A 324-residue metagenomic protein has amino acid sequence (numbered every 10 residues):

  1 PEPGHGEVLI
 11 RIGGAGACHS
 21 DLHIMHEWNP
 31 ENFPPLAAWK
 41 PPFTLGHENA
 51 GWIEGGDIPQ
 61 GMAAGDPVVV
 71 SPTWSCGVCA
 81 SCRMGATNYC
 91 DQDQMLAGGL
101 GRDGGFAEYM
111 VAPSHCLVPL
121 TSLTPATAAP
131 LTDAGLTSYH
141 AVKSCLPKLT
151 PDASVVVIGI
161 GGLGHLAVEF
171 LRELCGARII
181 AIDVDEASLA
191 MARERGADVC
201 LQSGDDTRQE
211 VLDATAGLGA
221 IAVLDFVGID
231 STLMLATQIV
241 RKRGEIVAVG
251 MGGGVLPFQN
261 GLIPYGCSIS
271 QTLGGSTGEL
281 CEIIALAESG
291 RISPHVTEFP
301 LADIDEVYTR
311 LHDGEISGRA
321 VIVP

Functional and structural regions predicted by a protein language model:
P1-A15, P30-A80, T121-L123: Glycine-rich beta-strand-centered segment in the early N-terminal region that forms part of a ligand/cofactor-binding
G14, S71, L224-F226, P324: Short, well-ordered coil/turn residues at beta-beta hairpins and beta-strand->alpha-helix junctions within
S20-H26: Cytochrome P450 core scaffold surrounding the K-helix E-X-X-R motif and the conserved "meander" helix-loop region
L36-H47, C76-I158: NAD(P)H dinucleotide-binding glycine-rich loop of Rossmann-like/cofactor-binding domains, especially the beta1-alpha1
G65-P67, H115-C116, T121-D205, Q209: Mid-domain Rossmann-like dinucleotide-binding core that forms the NAD(H)/NADP(H) cofactor-binding site
L146-A153, A190-S270: Glycine-rich cofactor phosphate-binding loops and adjacent beta1-alpha1 units of small-molecule cofactor enzyme domains
D185, G252, G275: Residues in the short beta-alpha loop(s) of Rossmann-like NAD(P)-binding domains
M234-Q238, K242, L280-P324: C-terminal hydrophobic helical "lid"/dimerization subdomain of Rossmann-like NAD(P)H-dependent oxidoreductases
